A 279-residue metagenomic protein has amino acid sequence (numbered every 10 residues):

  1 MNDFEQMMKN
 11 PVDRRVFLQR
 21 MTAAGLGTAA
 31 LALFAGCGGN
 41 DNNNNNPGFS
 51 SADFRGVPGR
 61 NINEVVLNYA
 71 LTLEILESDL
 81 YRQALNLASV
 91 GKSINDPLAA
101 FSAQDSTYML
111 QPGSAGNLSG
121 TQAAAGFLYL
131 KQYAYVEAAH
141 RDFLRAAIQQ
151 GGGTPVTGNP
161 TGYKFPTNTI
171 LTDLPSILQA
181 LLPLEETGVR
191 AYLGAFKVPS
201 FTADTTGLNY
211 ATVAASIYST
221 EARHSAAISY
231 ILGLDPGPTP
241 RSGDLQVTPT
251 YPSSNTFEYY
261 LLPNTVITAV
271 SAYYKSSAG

Functional and structural regions predicted by a protein language model:
M1-V16, A30-L31: N-terminal secretory signal peptides
N2-M7, T22-A23, N40-G279: All-alpha RGS (Regulator of G-protein Signaling) helical domain and cognate RGS-like helical scaffolds
V16-G38: N-terminal export signals
